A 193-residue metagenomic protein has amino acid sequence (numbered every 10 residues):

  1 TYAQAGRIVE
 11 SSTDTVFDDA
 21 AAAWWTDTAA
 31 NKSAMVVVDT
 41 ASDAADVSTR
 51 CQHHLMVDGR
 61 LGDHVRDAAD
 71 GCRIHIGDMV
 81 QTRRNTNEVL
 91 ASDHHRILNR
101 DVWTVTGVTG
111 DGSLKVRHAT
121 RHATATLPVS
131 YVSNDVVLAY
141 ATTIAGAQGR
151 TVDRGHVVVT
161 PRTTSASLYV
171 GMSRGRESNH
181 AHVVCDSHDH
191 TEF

Functional and structural regions predicted by a protein language model:
T1-K115: Conserved helicase motor core of P-loop NTPases
N99-F193: C-terminal accessory regions
